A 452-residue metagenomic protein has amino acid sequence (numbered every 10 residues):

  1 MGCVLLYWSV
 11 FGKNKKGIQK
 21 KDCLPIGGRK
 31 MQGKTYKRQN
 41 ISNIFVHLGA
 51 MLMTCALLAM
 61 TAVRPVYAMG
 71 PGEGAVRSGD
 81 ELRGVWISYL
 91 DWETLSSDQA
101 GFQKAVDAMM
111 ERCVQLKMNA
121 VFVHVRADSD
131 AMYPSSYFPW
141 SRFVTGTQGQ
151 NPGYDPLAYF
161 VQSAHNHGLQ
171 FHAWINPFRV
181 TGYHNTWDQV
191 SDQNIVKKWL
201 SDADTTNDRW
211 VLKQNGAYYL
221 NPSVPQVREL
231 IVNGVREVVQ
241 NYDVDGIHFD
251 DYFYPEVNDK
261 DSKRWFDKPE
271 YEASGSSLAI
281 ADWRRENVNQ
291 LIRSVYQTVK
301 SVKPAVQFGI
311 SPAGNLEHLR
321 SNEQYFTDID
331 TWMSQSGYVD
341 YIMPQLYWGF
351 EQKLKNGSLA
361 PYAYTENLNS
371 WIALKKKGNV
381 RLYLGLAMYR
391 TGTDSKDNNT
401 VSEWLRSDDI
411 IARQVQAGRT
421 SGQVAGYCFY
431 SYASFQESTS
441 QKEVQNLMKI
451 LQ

Functional and structural regions predicted by a protein language model:
M60-G72: Sec-dependent signal peptide cleavage junction
S78-L82, W86-Q99, F178-E237: Active-site-adjacent "subsite" loops/lids of carbohydrate-active enzymes
L90-Q99, P139-G153, N215-E229, S277-N287 (+3 more regions): The substrate-binding groove and active-site-proximal loops of carbohydrate-active enzymes, especially glycoside
A105-D130: Catalytic domains of carbohydrate-active enzymes, especially glycoside hydrolases
A127-I175, S276, I280-V295, V299-V302 (+1 more regions): Aromatic-lined substrate-binding rim segments of carbohydrate-active enzymes
Y133-T145, R179-K213, Y252-S274, N399-E403: Aromatic- and acidic-residue-enriched segments that line the glycan-binding/catalytic groove of carbohydrate-active
L200-L316, R320-Q335, Q345-W348, K355: Polysaccharide-binding and catalytic clefts of secreted carbohydrate-active enzymes
Y338-L354, G378-Q452: Substrate-binding cleft of secreted/luminal carbohydrate-active enzymes
